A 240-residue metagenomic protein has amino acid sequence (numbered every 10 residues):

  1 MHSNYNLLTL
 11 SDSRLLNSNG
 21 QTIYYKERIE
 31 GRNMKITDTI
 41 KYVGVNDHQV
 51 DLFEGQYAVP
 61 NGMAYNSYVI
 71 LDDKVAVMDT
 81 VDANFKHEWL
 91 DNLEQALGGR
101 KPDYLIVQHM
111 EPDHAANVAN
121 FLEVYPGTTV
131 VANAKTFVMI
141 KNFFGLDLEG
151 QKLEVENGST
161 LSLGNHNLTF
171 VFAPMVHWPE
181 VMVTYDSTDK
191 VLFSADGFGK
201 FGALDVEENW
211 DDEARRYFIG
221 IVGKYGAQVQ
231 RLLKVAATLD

Functional and structural regions predicted by a protein language model:
S3, L7-T9: Intrinsically disordered, low-complexity segments enriched in serine/proline and basic residues
L16-N33: Short, Lys/Arg-enriched N-terminal segments with co-localized hydrophobic residues within the first ~10-30 amino acids
R32-L97, V183-D186, K190-S194: Conserved beta-strand hairpin/beta-sheet module of binuclear metal-dependent hydrolase folds, prominently
K35-D38, A132-V181, Y225-K234: Metallo-beta-lactamase
F53-A58, V81-A83, V107-H109, L168-P174 (+1 more regions): Short, flexible loop segments at the rims of nucleotide/cofactor-binding pockets, characterized by
D73, N84-V131: Active-site metal-binding motif and surrounding structural segment of the metallo-beta-lactamase
M110-A115, F137-I140, H177-W178, G199-G202: Active-site environment of divalent metal-dependent phosphoester hydrolases
N167-D240: Metallo-beta-lactamase
